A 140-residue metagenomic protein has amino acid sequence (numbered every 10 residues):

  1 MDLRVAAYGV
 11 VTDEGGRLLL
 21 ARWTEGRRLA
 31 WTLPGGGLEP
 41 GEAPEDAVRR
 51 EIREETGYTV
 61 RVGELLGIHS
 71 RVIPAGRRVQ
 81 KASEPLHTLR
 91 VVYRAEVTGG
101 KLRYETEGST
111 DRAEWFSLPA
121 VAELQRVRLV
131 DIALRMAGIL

Functional and structural regions predicted by a protein language model:
M1-L18, R94: Conserved N-terminal beta-strand and adjoining loop/helix that marks the start of the Nudix/MutT-like hydrolase domain
M1-L3, A30, K81-L89, E107-T110: A generic structural micro-feature
R17-E54, Y58: Conserved Nudix-box catalytic region and its N-terminal flanking loop in Nudix hydrolases and closely related
L18, G63, L86-V92, A113: Structural motif
G36, R50, G63, F116-P119: Structural detector for helix-capping/boundary residues
T59-I68: A short coil-to-beta-strand element that immediately follows conserved catalytic motifs
R71-L102: Active-site-adjacent beta-strand/loop module that shapes the phosphate/pyrophosphate-binding cleft
R94, R103-R135: NUDIX/MutT-family hydrolases
